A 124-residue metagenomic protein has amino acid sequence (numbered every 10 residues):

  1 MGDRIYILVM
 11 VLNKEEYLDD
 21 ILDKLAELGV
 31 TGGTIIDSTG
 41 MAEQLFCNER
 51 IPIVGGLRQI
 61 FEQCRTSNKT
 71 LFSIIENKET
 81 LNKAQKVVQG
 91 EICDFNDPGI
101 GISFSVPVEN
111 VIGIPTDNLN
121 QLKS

Functional and structural regions predicted by a protein language model:
M1-S124: Positively charged, small/polar-rich N-terminal and surface patches that mediate targeting and assembly and bind
